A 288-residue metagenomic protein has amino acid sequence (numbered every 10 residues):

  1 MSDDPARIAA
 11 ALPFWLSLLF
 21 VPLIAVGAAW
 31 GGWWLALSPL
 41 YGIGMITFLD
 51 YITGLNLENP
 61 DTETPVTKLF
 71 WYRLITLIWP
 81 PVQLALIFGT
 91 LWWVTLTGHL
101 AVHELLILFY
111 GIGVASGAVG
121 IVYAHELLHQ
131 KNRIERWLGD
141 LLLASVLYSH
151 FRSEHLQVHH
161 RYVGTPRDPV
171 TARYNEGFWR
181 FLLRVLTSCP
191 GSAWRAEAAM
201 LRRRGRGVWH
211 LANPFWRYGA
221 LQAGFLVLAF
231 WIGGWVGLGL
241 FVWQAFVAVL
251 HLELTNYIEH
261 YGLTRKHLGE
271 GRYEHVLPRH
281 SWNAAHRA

Functional and structural regions predicted by a protein language model:
M1-A6, P65-L69, G98-H99, A199-H210: Short juxtamembrane and helix-loop transition motifs at transmembrane-helix boundaries in membrane proteins
P5-T53, F70-V94, H103-G117, H210-L254: Alpha-helical bilayer-embedded segments of polytopic membrane proteins, i.e., transmembrane/intramembrane helices
W33, G54-N59, L91-H99, H129-Q130 (+4 more regions): Transmembrane helix-loop junctions in multipass membrane proteins, especially transporters and channels
G44-N56, I112-H129, S149-R152, V185-A193 (+2 more regions): Transmembrane alpha-helical segments that form the membrane-embedded catalytic/substrate-channel core of multi-pass
L55-T64, A198: Cytoplasmic membrane-interface regions of multi-pass membrane proteins
P60-V82, R272-A285: Juxtamembrane helix-capping/reentrant segments at transmembrane boundaries
L100-A115, V119-L147: Membrane-interface helix-loop-helix junctions at boundaries between adjacent transmembrane segments
R133-R204, Y261-A288: Membrane-proximal soluble regions of multi-pass membrane proteins
